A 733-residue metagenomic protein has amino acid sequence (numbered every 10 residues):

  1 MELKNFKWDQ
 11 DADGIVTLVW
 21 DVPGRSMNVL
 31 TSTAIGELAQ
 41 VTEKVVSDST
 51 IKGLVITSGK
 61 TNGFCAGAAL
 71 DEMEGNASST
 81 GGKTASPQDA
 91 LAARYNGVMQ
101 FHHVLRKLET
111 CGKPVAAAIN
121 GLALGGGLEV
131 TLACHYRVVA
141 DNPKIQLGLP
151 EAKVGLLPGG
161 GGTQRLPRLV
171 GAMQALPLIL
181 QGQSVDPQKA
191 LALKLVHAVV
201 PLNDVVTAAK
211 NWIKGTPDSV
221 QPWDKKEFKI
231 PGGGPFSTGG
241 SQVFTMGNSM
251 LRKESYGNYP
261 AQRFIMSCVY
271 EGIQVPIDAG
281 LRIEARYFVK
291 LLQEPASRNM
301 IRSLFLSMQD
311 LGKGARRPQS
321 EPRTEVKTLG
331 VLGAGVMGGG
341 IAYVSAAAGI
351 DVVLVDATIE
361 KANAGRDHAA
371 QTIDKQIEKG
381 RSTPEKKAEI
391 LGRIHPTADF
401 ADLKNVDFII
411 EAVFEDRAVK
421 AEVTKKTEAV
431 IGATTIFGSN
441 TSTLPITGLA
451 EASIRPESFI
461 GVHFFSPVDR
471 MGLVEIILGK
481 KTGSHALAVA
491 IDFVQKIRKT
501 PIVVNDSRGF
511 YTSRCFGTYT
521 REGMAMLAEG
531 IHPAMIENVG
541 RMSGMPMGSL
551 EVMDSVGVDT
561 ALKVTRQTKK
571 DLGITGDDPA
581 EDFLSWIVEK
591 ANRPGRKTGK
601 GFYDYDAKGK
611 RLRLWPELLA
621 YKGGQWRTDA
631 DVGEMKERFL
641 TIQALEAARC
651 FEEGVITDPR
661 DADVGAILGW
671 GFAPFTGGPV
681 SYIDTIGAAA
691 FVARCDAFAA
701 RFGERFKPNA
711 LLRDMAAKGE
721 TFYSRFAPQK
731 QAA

Functional and structural regions predicted by a protein language model:
M1-T57, R106: Conserved CoA-thioester-binding segment of acyl-CoA-metabolizing enzymes
D9-D11, D21, M73-T80, Q88-L91 (+4 more regions): N-terminal glycine-rich phosphate-binding loop for ADP-containing cofactors
T50-K52, K113, T435: Short, well-ordered coil/turn segments that N-cap beta-strands
I56, F101, I536: Non-cytosolic coordination micro-motifs
G59, H102-V154, P158, G333-I341: Glycine-rich beta-to-alpha active-site loop
T61-A66, L124-G125, L444-P445: Short, active-site-adjacent cap segments at secondary-structure transitions
T61-A77: Glycine-rich loop at the start of a catalytic domain that most often binds anionic cofactors/ligands
